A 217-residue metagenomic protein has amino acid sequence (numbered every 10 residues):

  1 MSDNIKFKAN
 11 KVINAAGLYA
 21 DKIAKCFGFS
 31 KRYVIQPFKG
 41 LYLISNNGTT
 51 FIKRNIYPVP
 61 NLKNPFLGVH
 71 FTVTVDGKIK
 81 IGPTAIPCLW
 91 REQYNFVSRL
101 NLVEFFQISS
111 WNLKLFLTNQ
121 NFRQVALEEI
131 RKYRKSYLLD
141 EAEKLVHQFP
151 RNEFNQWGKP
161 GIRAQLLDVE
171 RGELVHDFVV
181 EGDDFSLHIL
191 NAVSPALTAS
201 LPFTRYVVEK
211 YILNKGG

Functional and structural regions predicted by a protein language model:
M1-N101: Flavin-dependent oxidoreductases
F66, F96, I108-G217: C-terminal catalytic lobe of FAD-dependent flavoproteins
V103-Q107: Short acidic/polar alpha-helix capping motifs at helix-coil junctions
